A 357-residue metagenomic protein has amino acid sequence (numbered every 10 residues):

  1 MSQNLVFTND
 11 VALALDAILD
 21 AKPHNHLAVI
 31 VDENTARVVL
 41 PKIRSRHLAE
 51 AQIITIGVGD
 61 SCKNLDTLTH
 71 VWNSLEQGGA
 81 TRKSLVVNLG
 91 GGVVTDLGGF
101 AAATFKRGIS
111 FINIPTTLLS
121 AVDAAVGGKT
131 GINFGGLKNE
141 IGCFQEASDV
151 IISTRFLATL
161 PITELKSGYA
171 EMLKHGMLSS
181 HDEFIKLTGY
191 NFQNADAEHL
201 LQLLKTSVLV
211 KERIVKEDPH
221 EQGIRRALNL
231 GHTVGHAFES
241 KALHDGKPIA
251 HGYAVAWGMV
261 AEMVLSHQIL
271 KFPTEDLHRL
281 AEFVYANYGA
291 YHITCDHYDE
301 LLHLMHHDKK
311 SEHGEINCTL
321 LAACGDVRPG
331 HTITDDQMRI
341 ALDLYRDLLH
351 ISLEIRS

Functional and structural regions predicted by a protein language model:
M1-L85: ATP/NTP phosphate-donor binding region
A21, G79-T81, T104-F105, N133-F134 (+3 more regions): Solvent-exposed alpha-helices and their adjacent loops that cap or buttress functional pockets in soluble metabolic
E76, A80, E146-D149, R155-I162 (+10 more regions): Generic secondary-structure signature for well-ordered alpha-helical cores
V93-F100, A121, A237: Short glycine/serine/threonine-rich phosphate/pyrophosphate-binding segments that cradle anionic phosphate groups
F100-F192: A glycine/threonine-rich phosphate-anchoring loop and its flanking beta-alpha core in nucleotide/phosphate-binding
M172, T274-S357: C-terminal charged capping/lid subdomain of soluble metabolic enzymes
K186, Y190-D299: Active-site segments that bind and position negatively charged phosphate/pyrophosphate groups
